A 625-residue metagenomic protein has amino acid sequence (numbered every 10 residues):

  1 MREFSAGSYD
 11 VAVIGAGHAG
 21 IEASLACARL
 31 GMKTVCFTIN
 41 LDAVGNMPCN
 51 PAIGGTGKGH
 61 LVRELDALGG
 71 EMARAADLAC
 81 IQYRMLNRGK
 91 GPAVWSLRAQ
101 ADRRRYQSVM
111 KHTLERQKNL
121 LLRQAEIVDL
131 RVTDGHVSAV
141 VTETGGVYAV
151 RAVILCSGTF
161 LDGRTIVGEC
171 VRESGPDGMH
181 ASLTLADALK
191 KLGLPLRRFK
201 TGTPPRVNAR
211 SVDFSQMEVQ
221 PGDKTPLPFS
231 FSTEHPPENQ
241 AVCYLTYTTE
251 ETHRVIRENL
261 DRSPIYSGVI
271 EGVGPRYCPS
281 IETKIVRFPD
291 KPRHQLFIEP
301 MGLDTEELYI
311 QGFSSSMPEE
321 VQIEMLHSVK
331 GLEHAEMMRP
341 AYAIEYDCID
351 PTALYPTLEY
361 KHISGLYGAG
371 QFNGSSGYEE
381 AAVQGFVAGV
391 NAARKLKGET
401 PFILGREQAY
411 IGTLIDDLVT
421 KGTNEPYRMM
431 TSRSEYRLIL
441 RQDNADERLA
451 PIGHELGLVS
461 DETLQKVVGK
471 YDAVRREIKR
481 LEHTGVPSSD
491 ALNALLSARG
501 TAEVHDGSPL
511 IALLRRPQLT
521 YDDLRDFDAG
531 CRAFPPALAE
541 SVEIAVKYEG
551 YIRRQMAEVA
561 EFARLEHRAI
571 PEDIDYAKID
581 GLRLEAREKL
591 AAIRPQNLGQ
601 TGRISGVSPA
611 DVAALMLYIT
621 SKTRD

Functional and structural regions predicted by a protein language model:
S5-A19: Beta1/beta-strand and adjacent pyrophosphate-binding region of the FAD-binding site in flavoprotein oxidoreductases
L25-D129, T133, C156-E173, H180 (+3 more regions): Conserved N-terminal/central alpha/beta ligand/cofactor-binding core
N40, D187-I323, T420-P517: An anion/pyrophosphate-binding glycine-rich loop and adjacent beta-alpha core in soluble alpha-beta enzymes
E143-A152: Core beta-strand elements of the Rossmann-like FAD/NAD(P) dinucleotide-binding domain in flavoenzyme oxidoreductases
Y309-S375, I403-D416, P535-K589, R594: A glycine-rich dinucleotide-binding beta-alpha-beta segment and adjacent secondary-structure elements that constitute
Q371-E379, E435-R437: Glycine-rich phosphate/pyrophosphate-binding beta-alpha loops
A381-F402: Internal hydrophobic alpha-helix adjacent to the cofactor/substrate pocket in enzyme cavities
R433, A450-E455, V459-V612, L617-D625: Extended, charge-enriched "interface" segments that sit outside catalytic cores
